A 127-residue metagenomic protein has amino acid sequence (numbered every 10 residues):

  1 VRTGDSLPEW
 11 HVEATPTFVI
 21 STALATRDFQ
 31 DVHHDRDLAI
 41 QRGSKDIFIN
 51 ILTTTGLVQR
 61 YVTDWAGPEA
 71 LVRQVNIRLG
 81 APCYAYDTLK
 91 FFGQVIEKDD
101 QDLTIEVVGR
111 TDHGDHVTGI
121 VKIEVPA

Functional and structural regions predicted by a protein language model:
V1-L7, C83-A127: HotDog/MaoC-like acyl-thioester-processing domains
V1-L71: Hot-dog-fold acyl-thioester-processing enzymes
A14, L79, I123-V125: Hydrophobic residues in beta-strands and at strand termini
T26-R27, L38-A39, Q74, F91 (+2 more regions): Short, charged/polar low-complexity linear motifs in solvent-exposed/disordered segments
V62-F91: Mid-chain, well-packed structural core segment of small domains
